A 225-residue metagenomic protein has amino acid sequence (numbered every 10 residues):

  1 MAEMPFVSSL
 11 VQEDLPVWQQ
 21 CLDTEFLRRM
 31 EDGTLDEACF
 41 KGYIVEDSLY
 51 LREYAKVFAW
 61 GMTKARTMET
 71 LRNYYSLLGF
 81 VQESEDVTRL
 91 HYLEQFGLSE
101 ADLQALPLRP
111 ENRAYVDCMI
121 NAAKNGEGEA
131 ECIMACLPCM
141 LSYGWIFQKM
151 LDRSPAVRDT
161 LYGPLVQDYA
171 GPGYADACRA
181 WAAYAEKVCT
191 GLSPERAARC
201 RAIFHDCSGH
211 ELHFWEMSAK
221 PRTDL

Functional and structural regions predicted by a protein language model:
M1-S8, Q12, T223-L225: Basic/polar N-terminal segments that are highly enriched at the extreme N-terminus, encompassing both cleavable
A2-F6, C118-I120, H213-E216, K220: Hydrophobic alpha-helical segments
V11-L35, Y54, A182-G191: Short alpha-helical hairpin
L15-Q20, T34-K64, S84, M134-G144 (+1 more regions): Alpha-helical bundle segments that constitute or directly flank the non-heme di-iron/ferroxidase center
G61-A65, A122-G126, M150-S154, V188 (+3 more regions): Secondary-structure edge/capping motif, primarily at the C-terminal ends of alpha-helices and the immediately following
E69-D176, H205, G209: Active-site-proximal alpha-helical scaffolds that flank and shape metal-associated catalytic sites
Y174-H205: Long amphipathic all-alpha helical oligomerization modules
R199-L225: Acidic, carboxylate-rich catalytic segments that either coordinate divalent cations
